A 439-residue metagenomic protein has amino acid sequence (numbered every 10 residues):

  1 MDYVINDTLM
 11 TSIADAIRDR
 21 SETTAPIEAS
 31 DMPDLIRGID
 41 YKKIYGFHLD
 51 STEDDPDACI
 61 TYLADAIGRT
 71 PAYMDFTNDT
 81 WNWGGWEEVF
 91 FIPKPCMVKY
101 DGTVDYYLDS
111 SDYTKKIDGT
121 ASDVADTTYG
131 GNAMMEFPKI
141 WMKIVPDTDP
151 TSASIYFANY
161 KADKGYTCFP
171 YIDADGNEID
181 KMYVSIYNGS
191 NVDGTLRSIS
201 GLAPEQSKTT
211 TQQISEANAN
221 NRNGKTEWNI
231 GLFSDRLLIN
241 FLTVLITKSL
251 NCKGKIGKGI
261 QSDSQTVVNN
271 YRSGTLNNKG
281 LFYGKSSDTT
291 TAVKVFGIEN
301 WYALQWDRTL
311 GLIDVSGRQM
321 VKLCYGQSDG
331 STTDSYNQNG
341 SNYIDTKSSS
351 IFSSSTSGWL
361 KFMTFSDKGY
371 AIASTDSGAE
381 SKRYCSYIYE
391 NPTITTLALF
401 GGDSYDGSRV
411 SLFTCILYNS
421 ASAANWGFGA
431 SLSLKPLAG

Functional and structural regions predicted by a protein language model:
M1-K43, E178: Surface-exposed receptor/substrate recognition regions of extracellular proteins
D40-E136, M142-I144, W228: GGW-centered surface loops in extracellular recognition modules
Y45, D235-L237, K258-N278, L304-D314 (+1 more regions): C-terminal, surface-exposed recognition/capping segments
P56-D57, K143-T148, N191-L196, S408-R409: Short, solvent-exposed loop/turn elements at domain surfaces
D65, P71-M74, V89, Y113 (+6 more regions): Carbohydrate-recognition beta-sandwich/jelly-roll modules in extracellular/periplasmic carbohydrate-active proteins
V124, T128-G131, Y160-W301: Short aromatic-cysteine micro-motif
F137-W141, P146, K161, I186-N191 (+9 more regions): Short, flexible loop/turn elements at secondary-structure junctions
V315-G326: A short, polar/charged loop-to-alpha-helix boundary motif
